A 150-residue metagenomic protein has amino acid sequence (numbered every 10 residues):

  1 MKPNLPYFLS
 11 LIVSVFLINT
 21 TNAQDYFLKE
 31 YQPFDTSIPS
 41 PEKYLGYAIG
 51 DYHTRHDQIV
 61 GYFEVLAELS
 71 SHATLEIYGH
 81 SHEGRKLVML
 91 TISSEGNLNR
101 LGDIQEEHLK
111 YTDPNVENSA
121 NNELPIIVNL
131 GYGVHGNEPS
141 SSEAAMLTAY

Functional and structural regions predicted by a protein language model:
M1-F27: Bacterial Sec-dependent N-terminal signal peptides
F8, N22-Y150: M14 metallocarboxypeptidase catalytic domain recognition
